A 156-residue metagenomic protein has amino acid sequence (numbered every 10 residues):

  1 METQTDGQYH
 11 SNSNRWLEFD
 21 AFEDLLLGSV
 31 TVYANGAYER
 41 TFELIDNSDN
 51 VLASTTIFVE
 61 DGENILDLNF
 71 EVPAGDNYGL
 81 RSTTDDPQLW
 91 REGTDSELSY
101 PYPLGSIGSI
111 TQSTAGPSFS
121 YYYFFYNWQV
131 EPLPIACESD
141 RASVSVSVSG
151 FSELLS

Functional and structural regions predicted by a protein language model:
M1-N47, P87-V146: Beta-sheet-rich sandwich/jelly-roll-like modules and their strand-loop junctions
A37-S99: Aromatic- and Gly/Pro-enriched, solvent-exposed loop/edge beta-strand patches characteristic of beta-rich domains
F58-D61, T114, G150: Residue-level detector of flexible, active-site-proximal loop/helix-junction positions within diverse enzyme catalytic
F151-L155: Proline-enriched interdomain boundary motifs that mark the N-terminal boundary and often initiate the first structured
